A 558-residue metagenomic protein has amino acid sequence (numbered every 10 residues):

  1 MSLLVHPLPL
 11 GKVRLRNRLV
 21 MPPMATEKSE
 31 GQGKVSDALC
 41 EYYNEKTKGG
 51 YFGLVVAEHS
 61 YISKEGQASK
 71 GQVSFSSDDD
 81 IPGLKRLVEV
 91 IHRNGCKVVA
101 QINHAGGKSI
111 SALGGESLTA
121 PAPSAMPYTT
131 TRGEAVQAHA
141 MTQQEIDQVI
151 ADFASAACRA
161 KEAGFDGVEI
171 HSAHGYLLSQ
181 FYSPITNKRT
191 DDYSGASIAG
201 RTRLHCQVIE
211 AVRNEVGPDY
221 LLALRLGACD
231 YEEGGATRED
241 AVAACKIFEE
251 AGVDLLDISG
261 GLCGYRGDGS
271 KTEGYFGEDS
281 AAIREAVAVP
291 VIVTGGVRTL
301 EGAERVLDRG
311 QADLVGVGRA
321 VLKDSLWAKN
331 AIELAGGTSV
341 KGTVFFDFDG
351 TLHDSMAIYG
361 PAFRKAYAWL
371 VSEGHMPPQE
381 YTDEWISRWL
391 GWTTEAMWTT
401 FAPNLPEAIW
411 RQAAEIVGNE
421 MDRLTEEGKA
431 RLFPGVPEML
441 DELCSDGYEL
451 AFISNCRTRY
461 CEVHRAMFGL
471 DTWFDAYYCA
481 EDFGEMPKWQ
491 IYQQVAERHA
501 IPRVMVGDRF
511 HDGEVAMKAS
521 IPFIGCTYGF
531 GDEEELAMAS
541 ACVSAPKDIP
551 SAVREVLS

Functional and structural regions predicted by a protein language model:
M1-S339: Flavin-dependent oxidoreductase catalytic cores
G295, T351, S454-C456: Conserved phosphate-coupling serine/threonine residues in phosphotransfer and NTP-handling enzymes
G342-P434: N-terminal helical cap/lid subdomain that shapes the substrate entry/recognition surface in HAD-like hydrolases
T382, I386, L470-M486: A short, structured active-site edge motif that brings together acidic residues
R423-F452, E462, W489: Short, acidic loop-to-helix structural element flanking the phosphoryl-transfer center in phosphate-processing enzymes
S445-Y448, E497-P502, V556-L557: Glycine-rich phosphate-binding loop signature in dinucleotide/nucleotide-binding domains
P487-G513: Conserved Lys-Pro-Asp/Glu-containing loop-to-beta segment of HAD-superfamily phosphomonoesterases, centered on
V506-S544: Acidic, Mg2+-coordinating phosphoryl-transfer loop and its flanking beta/alpha structural elements, shared across
